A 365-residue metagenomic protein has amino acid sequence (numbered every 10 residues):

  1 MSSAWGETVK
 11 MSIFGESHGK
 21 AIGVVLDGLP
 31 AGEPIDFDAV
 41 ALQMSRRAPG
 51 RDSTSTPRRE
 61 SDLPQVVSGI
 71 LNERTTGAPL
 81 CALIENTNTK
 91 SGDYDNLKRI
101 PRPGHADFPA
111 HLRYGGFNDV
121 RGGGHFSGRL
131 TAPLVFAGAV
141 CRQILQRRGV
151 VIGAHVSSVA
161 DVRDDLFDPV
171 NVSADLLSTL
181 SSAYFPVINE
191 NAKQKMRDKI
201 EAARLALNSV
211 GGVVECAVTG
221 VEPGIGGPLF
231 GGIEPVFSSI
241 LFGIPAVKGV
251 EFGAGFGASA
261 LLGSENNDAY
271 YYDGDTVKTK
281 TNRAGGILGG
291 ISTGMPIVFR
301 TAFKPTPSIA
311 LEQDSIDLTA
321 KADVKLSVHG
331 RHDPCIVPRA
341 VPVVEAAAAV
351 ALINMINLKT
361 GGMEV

Functional and structural regions predicted by a protein language model:
M1-R58: N-terminal, positively charged regions that mediate nucleic acid binding
K10, S308-V365: Internal helix-turn-beta structural module
K10-G15, N118-L130, P223-G227, A284-I287 (+1 more regions): A short glycine/serine-rich beta->alpha loop
F14-K20, L207-D323: Glycine-rich anion/phosphate-binding loop at the beta-strand->alpha-helix junction
K20-G32, G128-V150, G231-S239, M295-I297 (+2 more regions): Alpha-helical support elements that line or immediately flank enzyme active sites and cofactor-binding pockets
Q43-P103, D107-P109: Glycine-rich, N-terminal phosphate-binding loop and its surrounding beta-alpha-beta segment
K98-G124, D314-H332: Short acidic, glycine/tyrosine-flanked loop/strand segments centered on an H-E-D-like triad
R113-L229: Glycine-rich, mobile lid/loop segments that gate access to catalytic sites or pores
